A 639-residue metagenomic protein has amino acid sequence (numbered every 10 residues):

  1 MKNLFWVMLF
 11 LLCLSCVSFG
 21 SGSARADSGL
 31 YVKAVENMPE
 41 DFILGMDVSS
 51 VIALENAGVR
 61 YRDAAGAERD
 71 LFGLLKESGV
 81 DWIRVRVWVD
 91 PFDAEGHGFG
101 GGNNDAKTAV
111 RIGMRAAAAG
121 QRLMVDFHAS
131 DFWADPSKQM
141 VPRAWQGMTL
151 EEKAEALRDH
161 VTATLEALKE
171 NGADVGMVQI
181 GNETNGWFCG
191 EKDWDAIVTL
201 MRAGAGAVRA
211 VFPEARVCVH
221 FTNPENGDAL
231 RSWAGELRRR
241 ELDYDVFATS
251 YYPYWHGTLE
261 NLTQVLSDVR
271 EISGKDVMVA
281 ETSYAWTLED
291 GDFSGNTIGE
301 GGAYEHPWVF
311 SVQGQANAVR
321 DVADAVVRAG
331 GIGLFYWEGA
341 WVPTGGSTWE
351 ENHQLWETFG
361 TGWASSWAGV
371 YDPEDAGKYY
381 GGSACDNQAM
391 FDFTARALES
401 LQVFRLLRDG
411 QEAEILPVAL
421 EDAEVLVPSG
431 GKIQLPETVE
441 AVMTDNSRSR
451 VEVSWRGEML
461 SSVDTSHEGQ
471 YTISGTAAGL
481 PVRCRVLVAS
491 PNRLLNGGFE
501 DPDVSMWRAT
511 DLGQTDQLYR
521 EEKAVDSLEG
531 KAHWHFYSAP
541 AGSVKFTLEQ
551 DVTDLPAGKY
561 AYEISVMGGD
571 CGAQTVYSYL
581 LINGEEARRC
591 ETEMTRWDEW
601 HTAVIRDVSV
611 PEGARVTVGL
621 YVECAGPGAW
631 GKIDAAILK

Functional and structural regions predicted by a protein language model:
L30, T287-T297, V309-F310, G314-N317 (+2 more regions): Aromatic-rich peripheral "rim/lid" segments of glycoside hydrolase catalytic domains that contact and position glycan
M46, R111-M114, F499, K545-A573 (+3 more regions): Extra-cytoplasmic beta-strand recognition segments
A67-A134, W194-A215, L262-L266, R270-I272: Aromatic-lined substrate-binding rim segments of carbohydrate-active enzymes
D70, E500-F536, A541-G542: Extracellular glycan-recognition surfaces and repeat-rich motifs
D70-F72, R216, A229-Y304, S311-V312 (+1 more regions): Glycoside hydrolase catalytic-domain groove-lining segments
G98-F99, N104-T108, A134-L237, L242 (+2 more regions): Active-site cleft segment of glycoside hydrolase catalytic domains centered on the general acid/base Glu
N446-R485: Serine/threonine-rich, repeat-prone extracellular segments and beta-strand-based repeat modules of secreted/surface
N583-R615, G626: Extracellular carbohydrate recognition and processing domains and analogous Trp-centered ligand-binding platforms
